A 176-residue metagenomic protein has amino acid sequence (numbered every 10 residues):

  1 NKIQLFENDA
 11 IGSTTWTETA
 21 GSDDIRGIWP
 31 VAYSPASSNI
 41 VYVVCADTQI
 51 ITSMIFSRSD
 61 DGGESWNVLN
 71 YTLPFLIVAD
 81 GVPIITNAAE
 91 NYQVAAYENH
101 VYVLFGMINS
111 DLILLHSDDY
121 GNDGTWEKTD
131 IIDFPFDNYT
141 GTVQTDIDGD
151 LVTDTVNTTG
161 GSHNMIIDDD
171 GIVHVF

Functional and structural regions predicted by a protein language model:
N1-F176: Extracellular, repeat-based ectodomains that mediate carbohydrate processing or recognition
